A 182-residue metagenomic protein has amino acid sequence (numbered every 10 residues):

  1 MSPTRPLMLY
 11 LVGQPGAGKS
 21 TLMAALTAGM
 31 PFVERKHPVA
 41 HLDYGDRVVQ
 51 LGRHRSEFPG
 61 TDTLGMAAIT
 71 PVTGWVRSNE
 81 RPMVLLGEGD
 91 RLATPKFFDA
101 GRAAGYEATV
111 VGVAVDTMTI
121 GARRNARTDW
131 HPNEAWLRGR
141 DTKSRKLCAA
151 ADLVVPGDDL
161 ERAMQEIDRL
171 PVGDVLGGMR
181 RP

Functional and structural regions predicted by a protein language model:
M1-P6: Phosphate-binding P-loop
M8-V12: Short hydrophobic/aromatic beta-strand immediately N-terminal to the Walker A/P-loop
G13-G18: Conserved glycine(s) of the Walker
S20-F32: A conserved segment at the C-terminal end of the G1
G29-G45: Switch I (effector-binding) loop of TRAFAC-class P-loop GTPase G-domains
D43-L92: Conserved nucleotide-sensing/catalytic segment adjacent to the nucleotide-binding pocket in NTP-handling enzymes
G89, A104-N125: Conserved phosphate-donor/acceptor-positioning beta-strand/loop module used by diverse small-molecule
K146-P182: NTP-dependent small-molecule kinase module
